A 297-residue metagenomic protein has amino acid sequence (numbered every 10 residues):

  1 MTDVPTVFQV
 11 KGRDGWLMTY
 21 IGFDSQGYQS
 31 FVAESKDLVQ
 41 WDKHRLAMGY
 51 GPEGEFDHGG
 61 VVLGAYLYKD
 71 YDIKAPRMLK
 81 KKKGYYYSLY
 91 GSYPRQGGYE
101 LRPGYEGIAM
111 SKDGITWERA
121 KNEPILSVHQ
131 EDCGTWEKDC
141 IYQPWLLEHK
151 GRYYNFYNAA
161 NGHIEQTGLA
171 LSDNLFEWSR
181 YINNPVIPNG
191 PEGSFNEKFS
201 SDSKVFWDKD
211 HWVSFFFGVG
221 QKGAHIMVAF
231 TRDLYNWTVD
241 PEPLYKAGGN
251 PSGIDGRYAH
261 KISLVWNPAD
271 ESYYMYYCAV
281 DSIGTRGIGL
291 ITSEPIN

Functional and structural regions predicted by a protein language model:
M1-K11, V39-L79, I115-E148, F176-W207 (+2 more regions): Surface loop/turn signatures of beta-propeller and other carbohydrate-active proteins
D3-D24, V32, H44-A47, L63-L101 (+7 more regions): Hydrophobic core segments of beta-strands in well-ordered, beta-rich domains
S25-Y28, F56: Short active-site-adjacent helix-start/loop capping segments
Y28-F31, G107-A109, Q130-C133, E165-G168 (+2 more regions): Phosphate-binding glycine-rich loops and adjacent basic patches that engage nucleotide phosphates, nucleic-acid
F31-L38, G104-G114, G168-N174, M227-L234 (+1 more regions): Beta-propeller blade signature
F215-I226, F230-P241: Glycine/small-residue-rich hydrophobic helix-like segments
